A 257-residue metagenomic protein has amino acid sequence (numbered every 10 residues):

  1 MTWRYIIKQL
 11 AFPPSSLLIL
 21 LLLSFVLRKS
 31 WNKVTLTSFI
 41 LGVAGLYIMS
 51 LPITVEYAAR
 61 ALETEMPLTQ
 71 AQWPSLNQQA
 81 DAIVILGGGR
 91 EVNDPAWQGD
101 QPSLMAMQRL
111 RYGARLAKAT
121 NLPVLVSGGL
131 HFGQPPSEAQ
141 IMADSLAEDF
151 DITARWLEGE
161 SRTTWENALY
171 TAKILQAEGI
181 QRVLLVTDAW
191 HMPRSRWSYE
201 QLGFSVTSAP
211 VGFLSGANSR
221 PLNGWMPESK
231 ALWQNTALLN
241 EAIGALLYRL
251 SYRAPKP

Functional and structural regions predicted by a protein language model:
M1-L27: Membrane-embedded alpha-helical segments of integral membrane proteins
T2-I7, T54, A58-E65, L239-L246: Hydrophobic alpha-helical segments of integral membrane proteins, encompassing both true transmembrane helices
L27-L36: Membrane-interface helix-boundary motifs at transmembrane edges
K33, T64-L68, Y252-K256: Transmembrane helix-loop junctions in multipass membrane proteins, especially transporters and channels
T37-P52: Hydrophobic membrane-insertion alpha-helices, especially the h-region of bacterial N-terminal signal peptides
L51-E228: A structural signal for short, hydrophobic/glycine-enriched beta-strand patches
P221, W233-P257: Extracytoplasmic/luminal low-complexity segments enriched in Pro/Gly and acidic/polar residues that act as flexible
